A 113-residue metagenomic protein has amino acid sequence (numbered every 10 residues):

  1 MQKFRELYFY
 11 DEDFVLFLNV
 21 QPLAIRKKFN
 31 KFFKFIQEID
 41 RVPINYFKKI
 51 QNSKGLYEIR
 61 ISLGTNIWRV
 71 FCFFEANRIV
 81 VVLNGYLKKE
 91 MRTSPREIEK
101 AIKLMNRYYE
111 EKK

Functional and structural regions predicted by a protein language model:
M1-I67, A76-I79, K89-K113: Basic, Lys/Arg-enriched alpha-helical interface segments
V82-L83: Conserved catalytic cores of phosphodiester-cleaving nucleases, focusing on short active-site segments
